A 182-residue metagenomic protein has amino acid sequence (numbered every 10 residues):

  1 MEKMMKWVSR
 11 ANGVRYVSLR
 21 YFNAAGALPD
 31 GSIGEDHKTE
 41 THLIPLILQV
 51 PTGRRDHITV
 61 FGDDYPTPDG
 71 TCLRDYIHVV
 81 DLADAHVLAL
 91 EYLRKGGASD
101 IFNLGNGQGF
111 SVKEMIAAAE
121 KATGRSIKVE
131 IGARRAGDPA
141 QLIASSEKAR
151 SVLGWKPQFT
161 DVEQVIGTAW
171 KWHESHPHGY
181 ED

Functional and structural regions predicted by a protein language model:
M1-A25, P45-R55: Active-site Tyr-X1-5-Lys
V14, D30, H57-V60: Oxidoreductase cofactor-interface core, primarily capturing Rossmann-like NAD(P)-dependent enzymes
A24-A27, P66-P68: A short, flexible beta-alpha/helix-coil linker loop
L28-I33, C72-L73: Short aromatic-enriched loop/helix-cap "lid" or pocket-rim segments at secondary-structure transitions that line
G34-L43: SDR active-site lid
L43-D182: C-terminal substrate-binding subdomain of Rossmann-fold SDR/epimerase-dehydratase oxidoreductases
